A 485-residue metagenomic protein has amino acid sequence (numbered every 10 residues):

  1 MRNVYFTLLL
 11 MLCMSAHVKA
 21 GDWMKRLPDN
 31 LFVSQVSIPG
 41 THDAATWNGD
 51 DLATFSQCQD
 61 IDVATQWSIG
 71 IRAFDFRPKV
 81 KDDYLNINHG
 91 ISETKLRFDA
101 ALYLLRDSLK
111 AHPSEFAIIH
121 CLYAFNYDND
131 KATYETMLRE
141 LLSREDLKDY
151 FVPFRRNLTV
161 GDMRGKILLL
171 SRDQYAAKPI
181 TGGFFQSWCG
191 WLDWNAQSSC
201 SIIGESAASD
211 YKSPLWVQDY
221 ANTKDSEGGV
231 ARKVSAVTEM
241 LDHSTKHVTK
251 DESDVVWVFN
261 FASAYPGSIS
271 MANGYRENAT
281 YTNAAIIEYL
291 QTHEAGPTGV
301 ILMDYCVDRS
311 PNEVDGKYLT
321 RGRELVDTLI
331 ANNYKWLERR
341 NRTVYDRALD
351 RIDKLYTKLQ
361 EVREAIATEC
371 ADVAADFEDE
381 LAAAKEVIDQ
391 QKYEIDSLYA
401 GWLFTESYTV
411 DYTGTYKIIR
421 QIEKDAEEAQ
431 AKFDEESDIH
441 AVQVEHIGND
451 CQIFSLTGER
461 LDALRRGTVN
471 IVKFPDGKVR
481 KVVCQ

Functional and structural regions predicted by a protein language model:
M1-Y5: Positively charged n-region of N-terminal signal peptides that target proteins for export
T7-S15: Bacterial N-terminal signal peptides
A20-I69, D82-A111, F116, A176-A177 (+1 more regions): Long, acidic (Asp/Glu-rich), low-complexity accessory segments flanking structured domains
E145-A295: Surface-exposed substrate-engagement region within the catalytic domains of secreted or surface-exposed extracellular
N341-D396, F433: Amphipathic, heptad-repeat alpha-helical segments
L355, A384, I388, I395 (+3 more regions): Append "Rare intracellular matches occur via the same short Y/T/C beta-strand/loop motifs
K392-D434, C484-Q485: Repeat-associated, polar segments at repeat-unit boundaries in modular proteins
K432-Q485: C-terminal outer-membrane/trafficking sorting elements
